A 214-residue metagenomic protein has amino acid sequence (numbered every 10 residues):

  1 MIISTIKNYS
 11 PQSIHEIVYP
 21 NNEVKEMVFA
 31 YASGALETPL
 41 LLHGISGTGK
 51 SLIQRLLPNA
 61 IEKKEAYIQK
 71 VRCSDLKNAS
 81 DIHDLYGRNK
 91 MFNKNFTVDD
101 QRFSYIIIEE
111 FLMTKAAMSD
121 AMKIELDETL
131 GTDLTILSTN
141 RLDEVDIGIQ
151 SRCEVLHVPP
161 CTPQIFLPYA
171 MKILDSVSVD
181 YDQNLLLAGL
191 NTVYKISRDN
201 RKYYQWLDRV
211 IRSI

Functional and structural regions predicted by a protein language model:
I2-I45, R88-N95: Pre-Walker A (pre-P-loop) alpha-helix and adjacent loop at the N terminus of AAA/AAA+ ATPase modules, a conserved
I3, A32-V71: Walker A/P-loop
I17, N22-K25, A66-S104: Short glycine-rich substrate-engagement loop in P-loop NTPases that contacts/grips substrate
S46, V71-D75, E154-L167: Conserved AAA+ ATPase "SRH/arginine-finger" region at the nucleotide-binding site
N89, S151-L156, I165-D180, R209-R212: Conserved AAA+ ATPase "sensor/coupling" helix adjacent to the nucleotide-binding pocket
M91, I108-S151: Conserved catalytic/switch belt of AAA+ P-loop NTPases
D180-I196: Short conserved motifs of the RecA-like P-loop NTPase core
Y194-R209: The conserved phosphate-sensing helix
